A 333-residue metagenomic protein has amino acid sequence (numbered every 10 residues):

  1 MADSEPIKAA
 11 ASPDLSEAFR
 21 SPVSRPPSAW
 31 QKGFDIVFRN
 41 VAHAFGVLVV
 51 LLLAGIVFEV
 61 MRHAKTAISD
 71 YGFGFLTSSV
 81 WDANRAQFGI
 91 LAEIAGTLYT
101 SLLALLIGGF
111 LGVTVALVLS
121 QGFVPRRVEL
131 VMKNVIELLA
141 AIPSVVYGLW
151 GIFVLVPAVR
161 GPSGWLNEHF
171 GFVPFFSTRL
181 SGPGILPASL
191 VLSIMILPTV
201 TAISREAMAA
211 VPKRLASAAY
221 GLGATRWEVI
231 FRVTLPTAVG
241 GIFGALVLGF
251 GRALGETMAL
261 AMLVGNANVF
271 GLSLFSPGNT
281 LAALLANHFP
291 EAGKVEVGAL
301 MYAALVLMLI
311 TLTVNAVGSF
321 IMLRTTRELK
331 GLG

Functional and structural regions predicted by a protein language model:
M1-F45, G318-G333: Transmembrane alpha-helical segments of polytopic membrane transport and secretion proteins
P22-V41, V60-L106, P125, T178 (+1 more regions): Periplasmic/extracellular loop-to-transmembrane helix junction in inner-membrane transport proteins
D70-F88, Y147-I194: Membrane-interfacial helix termini and adjacent extracytoplasmic/periplasmic loops of multi-pass transporters
I90-V118, L246, L312: Transmembrane alpha-helix signature in integral membrane proteins
A104-I136, G318-R327: Transmembrane-helix boundary motif in ABC transporter permease subunits
L138-I142, V146, V200-S204, V211-P212 (+2 more regions): Transmembrane alpha-helices
R205-A209, K213, Y220, N287-G293 (+1 more regions): C-terminal transmembrane helix and the adjacent membrane-cytosol boundary/short C-terminal tail of inner/organellar
L260-M308: Interhelical loop and adjacent transmembrane-helix boundary motif in polytopic membrane transport permeases
